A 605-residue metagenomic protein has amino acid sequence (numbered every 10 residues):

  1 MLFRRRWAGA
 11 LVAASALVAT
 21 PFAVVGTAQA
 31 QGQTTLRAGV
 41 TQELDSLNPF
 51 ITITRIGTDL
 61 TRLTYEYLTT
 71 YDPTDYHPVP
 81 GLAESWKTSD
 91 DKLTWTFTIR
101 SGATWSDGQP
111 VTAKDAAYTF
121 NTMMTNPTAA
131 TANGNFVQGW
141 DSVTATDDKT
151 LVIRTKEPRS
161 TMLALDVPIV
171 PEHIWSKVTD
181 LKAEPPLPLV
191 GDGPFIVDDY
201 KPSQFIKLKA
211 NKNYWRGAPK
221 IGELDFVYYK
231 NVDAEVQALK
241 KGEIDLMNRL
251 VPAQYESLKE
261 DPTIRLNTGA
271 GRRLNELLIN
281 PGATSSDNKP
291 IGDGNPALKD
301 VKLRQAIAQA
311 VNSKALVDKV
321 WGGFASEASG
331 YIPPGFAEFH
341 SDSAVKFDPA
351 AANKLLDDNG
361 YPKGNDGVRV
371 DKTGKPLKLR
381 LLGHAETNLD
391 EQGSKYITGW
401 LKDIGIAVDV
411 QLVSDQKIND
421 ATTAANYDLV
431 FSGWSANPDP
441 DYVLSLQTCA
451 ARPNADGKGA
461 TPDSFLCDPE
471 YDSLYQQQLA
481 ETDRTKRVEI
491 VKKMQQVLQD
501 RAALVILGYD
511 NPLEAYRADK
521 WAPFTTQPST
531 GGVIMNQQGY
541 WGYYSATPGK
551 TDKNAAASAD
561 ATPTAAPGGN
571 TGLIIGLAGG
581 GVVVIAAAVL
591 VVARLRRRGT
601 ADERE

Functional and structural regions predicted by a protein language model:
Q33-T34, K201, N275, A308-A344 (+3 more regions): Detector for C-terminal structural segments
G39-D90, N121, V190: N-terminal lobe/hinge region of extracytoplasmic solute-binding protein
Q42-D59, G81-E84, Q109, M162-I169 (+3 more regions): A structural "hinge/loop" feature
E84-A129, V152, E235-A238, P296-L298: Aromatic- and charge-enriched surface segment that lines or borders ligand/interaction sites
T98, A132-S176: Surface-exposed binding/hinge segments that line and control ligand-binding clefts or catalytic entry sites
T112-T119, T150-R154, G193-P194, I221-E223 (+5 more regions): Alpha-helical secondary-structure segments
V167-P219, E223, P349-A350, K354 (+1 more regions): Gly/Pro-rich hinge or "lid" segments in bacterial periplasmic/extracellular proteins
N211-S257, A407-D409: Ligand-site clamp/hinge motif
